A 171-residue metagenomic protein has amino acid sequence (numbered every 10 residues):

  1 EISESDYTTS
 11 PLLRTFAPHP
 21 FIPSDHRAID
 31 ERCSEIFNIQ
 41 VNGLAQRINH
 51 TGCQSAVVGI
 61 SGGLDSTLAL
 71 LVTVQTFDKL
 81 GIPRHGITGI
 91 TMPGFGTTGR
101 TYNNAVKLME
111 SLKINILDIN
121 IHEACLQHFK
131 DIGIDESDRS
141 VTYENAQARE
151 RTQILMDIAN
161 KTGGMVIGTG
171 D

Functional and structural regions predicted by a protein language model:
E1-G59, Q75-H85: RNA-binding accessory domains that recognize and position tRNA/RNA substrates
I2-A17, I82, G86-R139, A148: A conserved beta-strand->alpha-helix junction
H26-N38, G94-F95, S140-A148: Short acidic-aromatic active-site loops that bind/stabilize oxyanions
T51, V58-S61, T67, L71 (+3 more regions): Generic beta-strand/beta-sheet core signal
I60-T73, G99-N104, I132: Short glycine/threonine-rich loop-to-helix capping motif typified by GTGT followed within a few residues by an Asp-Pro
F77, L112, G133-D171: Active-site adenylate/phosphate-handling loop in enzymes that bind or generate adenylated species
